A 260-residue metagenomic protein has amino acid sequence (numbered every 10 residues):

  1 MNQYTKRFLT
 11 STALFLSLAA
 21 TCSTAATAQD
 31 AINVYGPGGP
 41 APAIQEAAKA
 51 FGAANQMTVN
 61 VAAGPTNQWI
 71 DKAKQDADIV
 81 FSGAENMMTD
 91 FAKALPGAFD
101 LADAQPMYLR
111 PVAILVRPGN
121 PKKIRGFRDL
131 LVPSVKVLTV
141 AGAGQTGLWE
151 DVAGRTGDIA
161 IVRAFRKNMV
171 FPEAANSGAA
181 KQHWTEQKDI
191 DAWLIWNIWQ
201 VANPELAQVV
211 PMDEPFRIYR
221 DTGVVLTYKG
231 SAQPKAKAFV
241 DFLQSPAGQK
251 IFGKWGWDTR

Functional and structural regions predicted by a protein language model:
N2-T12: Bacterial N-terminal signal peptides that target proteins for export
S11-T21: Bacterial N-terminal signal peptides
T27-A62, N67-A77, A84-E85, F91-K93 (+2 more regions): Exported/periplasmic ABC-transporter solute-binding proteins
